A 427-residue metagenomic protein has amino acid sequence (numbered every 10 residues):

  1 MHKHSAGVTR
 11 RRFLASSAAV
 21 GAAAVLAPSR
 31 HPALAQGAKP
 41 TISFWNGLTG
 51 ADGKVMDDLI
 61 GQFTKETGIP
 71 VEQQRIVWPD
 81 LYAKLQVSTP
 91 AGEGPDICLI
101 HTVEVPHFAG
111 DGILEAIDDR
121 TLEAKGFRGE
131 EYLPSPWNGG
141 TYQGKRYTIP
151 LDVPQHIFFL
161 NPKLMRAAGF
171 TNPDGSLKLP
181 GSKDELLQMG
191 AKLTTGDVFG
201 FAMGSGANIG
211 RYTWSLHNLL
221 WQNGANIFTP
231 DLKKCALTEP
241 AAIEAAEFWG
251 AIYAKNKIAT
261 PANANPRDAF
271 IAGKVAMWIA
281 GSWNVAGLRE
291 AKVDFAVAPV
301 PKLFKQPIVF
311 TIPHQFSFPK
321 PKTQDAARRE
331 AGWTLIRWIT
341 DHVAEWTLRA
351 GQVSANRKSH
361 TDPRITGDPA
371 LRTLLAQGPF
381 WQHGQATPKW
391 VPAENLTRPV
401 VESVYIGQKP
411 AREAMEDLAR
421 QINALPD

Functional and structural regions predicted by a protein language model:
M1-V8, R12, A19-A22, K257: N-terminal secretory signal peptides
H2-K3, P40-T41, P70-V71, R166 (+2 more regions): Conserved C-terminal helix/tail region of periplasmic/extracytoplasmic solute-binding proteins
A38-T49, I69-Q74, I97: Short, well-ordered beta-strand elements
T41-D58, P154-Q155, Q385-K389: Extracytoplasmic "Venus flytrap"
K65, T121-A124, G140-R211, N223-T260 (+2 more regions): Helix-loop-helix "hinge/cap" segment bordering the ligand-binding cleft or interdomain interface
T102-I157, L187, Y212-S215, L219 (+3 more regions): Hinge/lid segment of periplasmic solute-binding proteins
L122, S282-D294, L303-P399: C-terminal lobe and pocket-closing loops of periplasmic/extracytoplasmic Venus-flytrap solute-binding proteins
V198, W214-N218, N223, I243-A331: Extracytoplasmic/periplasmic substrate-binding proteins
